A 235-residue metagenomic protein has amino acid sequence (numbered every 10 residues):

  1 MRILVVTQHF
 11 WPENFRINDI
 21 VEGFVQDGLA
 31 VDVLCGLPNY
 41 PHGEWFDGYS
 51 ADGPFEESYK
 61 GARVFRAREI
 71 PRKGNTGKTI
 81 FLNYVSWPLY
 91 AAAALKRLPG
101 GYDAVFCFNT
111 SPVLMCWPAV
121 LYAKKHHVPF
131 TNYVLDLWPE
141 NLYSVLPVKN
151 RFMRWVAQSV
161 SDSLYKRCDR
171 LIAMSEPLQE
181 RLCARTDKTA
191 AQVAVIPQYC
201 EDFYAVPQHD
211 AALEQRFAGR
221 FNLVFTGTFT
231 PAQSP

Functional and structural regions predicted by a protein language model:
M1-E57: N-terminal subdomain of nucleotide-sugar transferases
V6, M174, I196, F225-G227: Short hydrophobic "strand-cap" motifs at the C-terminus of beta-strands
N14, F81-A93, A104-H126, N132-L135 (+1 more regions): An aromatic- and histidine-rich active-site surface loop
C35-Y90, A94-P99: A conserved catalytic-core segment of Leloir-type glycosyltransferases
L37, P177, I196-Y199: Carbohydrate-associated surface elements
L114, L121-K125, R151-L171: Membrane-proximal helix-turn-helix segments that form the acceptor-binding/catalytic region of lipid-linked
C183-A184, A191-Q192, Y199-Q215, S234: Acidic anion/phosphate-binding donor-loop and adjacent secondary structure in glycosyltransferase catalytic cores
E214-Q233: Conserved donor-binding/catalytic core segment of Leloir-type glycosyltransferases
